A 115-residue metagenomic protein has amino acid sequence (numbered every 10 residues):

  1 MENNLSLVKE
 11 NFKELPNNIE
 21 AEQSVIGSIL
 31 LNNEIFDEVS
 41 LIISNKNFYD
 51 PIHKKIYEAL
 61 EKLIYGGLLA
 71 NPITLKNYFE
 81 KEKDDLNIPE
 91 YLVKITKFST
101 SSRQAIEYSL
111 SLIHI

Functional and structural regions predicted by a protein language model:
M1-L112: Noncatalytic partner-interaction/assembly domains of nucleic-acid and motor enzyme complexes, especially the accessory
